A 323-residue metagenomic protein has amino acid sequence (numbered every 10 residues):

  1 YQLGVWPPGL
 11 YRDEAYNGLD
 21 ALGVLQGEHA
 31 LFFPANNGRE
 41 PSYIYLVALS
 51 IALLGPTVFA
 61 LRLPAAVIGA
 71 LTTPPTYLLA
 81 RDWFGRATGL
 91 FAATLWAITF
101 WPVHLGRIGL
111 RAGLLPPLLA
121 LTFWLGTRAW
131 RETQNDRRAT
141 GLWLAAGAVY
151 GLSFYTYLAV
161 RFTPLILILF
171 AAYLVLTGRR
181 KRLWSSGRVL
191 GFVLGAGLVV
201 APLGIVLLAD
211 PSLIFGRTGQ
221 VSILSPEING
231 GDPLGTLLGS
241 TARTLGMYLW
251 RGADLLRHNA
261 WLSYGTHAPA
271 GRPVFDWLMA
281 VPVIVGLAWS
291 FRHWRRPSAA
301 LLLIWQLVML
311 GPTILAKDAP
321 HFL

Functional and structural regions predicted by a protein language model:
Y1-I228, T236, S240-L323: Membrane-integral, polyisoprenol-dependent glycosyltransferases of the GT-C/oligosaccharyltransferase superfamily
